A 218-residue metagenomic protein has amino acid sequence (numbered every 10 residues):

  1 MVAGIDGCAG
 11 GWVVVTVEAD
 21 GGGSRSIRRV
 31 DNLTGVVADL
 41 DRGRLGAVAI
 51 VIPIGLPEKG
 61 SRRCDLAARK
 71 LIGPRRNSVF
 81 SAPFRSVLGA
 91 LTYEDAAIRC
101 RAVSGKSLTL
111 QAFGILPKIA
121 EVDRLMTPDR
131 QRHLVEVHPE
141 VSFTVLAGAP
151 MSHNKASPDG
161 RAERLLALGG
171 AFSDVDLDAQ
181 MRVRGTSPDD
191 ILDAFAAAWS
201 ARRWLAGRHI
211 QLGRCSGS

Functional and structural regions predicted by a protein language model:
M1-S218: Phosphate- and other anionic-substrate recognition elements at nucleic-acid/protein interfaces
